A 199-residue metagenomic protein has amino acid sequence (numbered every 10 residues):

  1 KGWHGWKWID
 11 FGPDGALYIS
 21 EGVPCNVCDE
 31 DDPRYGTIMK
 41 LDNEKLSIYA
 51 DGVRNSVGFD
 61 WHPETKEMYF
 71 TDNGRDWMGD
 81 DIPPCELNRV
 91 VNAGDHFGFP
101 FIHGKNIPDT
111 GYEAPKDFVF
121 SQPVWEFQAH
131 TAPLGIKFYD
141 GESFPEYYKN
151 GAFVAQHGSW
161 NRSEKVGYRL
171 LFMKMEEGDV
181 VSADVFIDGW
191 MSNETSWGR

Functional and structural regions predicted by a protein language model:
K1-G12, S20-C25, A50: Asp-box/WD-like beta-propeller blade repeats and closely related beta-sheet repeat scaffolds
W3, P13, R34, H96 (+1 more regions): Short glycine/serine/threonine-biased micro-segments
W6, V23-N26, L41, S47 (+2 more regions): Beta-propeller domain segments
F11-D14, N43-L46: Alpha-helix capping at helix-to-loop junctions
D32, G36-K45: A short, charged helix-loop
